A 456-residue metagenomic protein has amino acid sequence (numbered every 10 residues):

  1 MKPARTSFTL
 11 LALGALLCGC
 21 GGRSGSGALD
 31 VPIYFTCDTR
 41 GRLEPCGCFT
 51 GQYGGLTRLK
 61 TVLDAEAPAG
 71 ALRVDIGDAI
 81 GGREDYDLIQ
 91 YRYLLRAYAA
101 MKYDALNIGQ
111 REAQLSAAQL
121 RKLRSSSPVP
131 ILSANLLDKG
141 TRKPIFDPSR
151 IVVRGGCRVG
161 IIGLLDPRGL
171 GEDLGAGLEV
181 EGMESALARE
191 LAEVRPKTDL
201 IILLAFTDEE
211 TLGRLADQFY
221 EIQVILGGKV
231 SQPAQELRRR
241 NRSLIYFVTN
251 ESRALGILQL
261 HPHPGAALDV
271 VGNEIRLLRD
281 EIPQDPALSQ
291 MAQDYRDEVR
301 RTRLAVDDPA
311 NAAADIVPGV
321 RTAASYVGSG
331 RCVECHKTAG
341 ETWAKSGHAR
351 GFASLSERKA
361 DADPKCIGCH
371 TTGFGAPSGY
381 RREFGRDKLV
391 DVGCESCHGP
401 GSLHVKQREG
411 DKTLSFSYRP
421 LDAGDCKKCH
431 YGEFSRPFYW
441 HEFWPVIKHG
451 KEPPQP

Functional and structural regions predicted by a protein language model:
M1-T9: Bacterial N-terminal signal peptides that target proteins for export
T9-C18: Bacterial N-terminal signal peptides
C20-I282, A287, M291-R296, N311: Acidic, metal/ion-coordinating pockets
S24-V31, C37-R40, P45, I131 (+3 more regions): Short sequence/structural segments immediately N-terminal
